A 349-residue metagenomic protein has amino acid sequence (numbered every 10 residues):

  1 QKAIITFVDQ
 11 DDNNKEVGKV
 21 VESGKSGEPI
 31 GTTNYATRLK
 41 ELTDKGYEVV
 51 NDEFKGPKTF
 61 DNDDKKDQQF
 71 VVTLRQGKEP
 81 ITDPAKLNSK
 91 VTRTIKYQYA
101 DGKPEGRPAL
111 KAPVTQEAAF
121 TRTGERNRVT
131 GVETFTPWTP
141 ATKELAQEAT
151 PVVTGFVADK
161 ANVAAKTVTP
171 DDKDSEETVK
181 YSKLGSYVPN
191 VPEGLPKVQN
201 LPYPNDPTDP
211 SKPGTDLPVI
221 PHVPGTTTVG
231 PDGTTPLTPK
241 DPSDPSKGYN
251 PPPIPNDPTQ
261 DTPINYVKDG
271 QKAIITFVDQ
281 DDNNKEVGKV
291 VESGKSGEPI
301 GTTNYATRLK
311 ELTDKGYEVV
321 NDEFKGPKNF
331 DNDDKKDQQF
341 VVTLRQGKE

Functional and structural regions predicted by a protein language model:
Q1, F7-V8, F60-T92, K96-Q98 (+3 more regions): Conserved "repeat-terminator" motif of extracellular CCP/Sushi domains
Q1-K78, Q271-I274, V278-K348: Thr-biased low-complexity repeat/linker tracts and other Thr-enriched repetitive architectures
T6-K15, I95-A109, V188-K197, T276-K285: Structural motif
D9, Y99, T121-T134, T139 (+3 more regions): Acidic/polar residues at beta-strand termini and the immediately following turn/coil
K15-S26, V50-K58, E105-A119, D159-K166 (+4 more regions): Short, tandemly repeated low-complexity microdomains enriched for cysteine and small residues
G18-T32, A36, K111-V132, Q199-P224 (+2 more regions): Short, flexible N-terminal segments of the mature chain
G24-T32, D63-K65, W138, T142 (+6 more regions): Solvent-exposed, conformationally flexible loop/turn segments
T32-D63, F135-V168, D216-P252, T302-F330: Surface-exposed interfaces of beta-sheet-rich extracellular modules
